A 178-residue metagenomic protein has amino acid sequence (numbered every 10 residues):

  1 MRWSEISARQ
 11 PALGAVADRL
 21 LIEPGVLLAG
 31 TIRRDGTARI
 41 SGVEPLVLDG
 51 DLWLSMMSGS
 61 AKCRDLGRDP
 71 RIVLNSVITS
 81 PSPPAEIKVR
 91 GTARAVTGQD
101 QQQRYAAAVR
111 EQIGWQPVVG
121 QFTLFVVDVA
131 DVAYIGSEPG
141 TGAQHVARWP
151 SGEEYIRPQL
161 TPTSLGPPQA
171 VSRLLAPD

Functional and structural regions predicted by a protein language model:
M1-L27: Short, basic/aromatic recognition patches
M1-Q10, P83-D178: Charged, gly/pro-rich active-site loop segments
G14, G59-S60: Structural motif corresponding to alpha-helix initiation and N-cap regions
D18-R19, E44, R64, W115-P117: Short secondary-structure boundary/capping segments
L21-I22, G67-R68, R110: Alpha-helix boundary recognition
P24-S58, R64-L66, V73-I78, A85-V89: Short beta-strand segments
G25-V26, R71, G114, V132: Generic structural signal for secondary-structure transition and capping sites
